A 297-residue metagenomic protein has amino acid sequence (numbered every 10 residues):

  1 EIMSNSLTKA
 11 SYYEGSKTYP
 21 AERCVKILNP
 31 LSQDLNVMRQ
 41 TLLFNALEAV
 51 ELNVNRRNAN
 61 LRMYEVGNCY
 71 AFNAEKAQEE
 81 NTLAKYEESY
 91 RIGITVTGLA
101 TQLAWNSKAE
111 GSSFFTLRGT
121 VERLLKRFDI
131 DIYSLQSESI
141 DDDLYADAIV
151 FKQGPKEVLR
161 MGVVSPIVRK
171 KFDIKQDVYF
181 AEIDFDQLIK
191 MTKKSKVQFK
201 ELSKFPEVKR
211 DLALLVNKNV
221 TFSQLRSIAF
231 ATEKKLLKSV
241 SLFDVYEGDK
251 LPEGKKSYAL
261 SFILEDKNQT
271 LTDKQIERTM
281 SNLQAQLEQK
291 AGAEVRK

Functional and structural regions predicted by a protein language model:
E1, V25, L61, G93 (+2 more regions): Structural motif
E1-E88, G162, P166-R169, L264-E265: Class II aminoacyl-tRNA synthetase-like tRNA-binding/catalytic domains
S4-N5, Y12-E14, E87-E88, T101-K297: A carboxyl-terminal module marker
N29-L31, N68, V96-G98, Q153 (+1 more regions): Short, structured patches in soluble enzyme cores that scaffold and shape functional sites
E51-N55, T97, K126, I130: Generic secondary-structure signature for well-ordered alpha-helical cores
E75, T82-W105: Long, highly charged, low-complexity internal segments
